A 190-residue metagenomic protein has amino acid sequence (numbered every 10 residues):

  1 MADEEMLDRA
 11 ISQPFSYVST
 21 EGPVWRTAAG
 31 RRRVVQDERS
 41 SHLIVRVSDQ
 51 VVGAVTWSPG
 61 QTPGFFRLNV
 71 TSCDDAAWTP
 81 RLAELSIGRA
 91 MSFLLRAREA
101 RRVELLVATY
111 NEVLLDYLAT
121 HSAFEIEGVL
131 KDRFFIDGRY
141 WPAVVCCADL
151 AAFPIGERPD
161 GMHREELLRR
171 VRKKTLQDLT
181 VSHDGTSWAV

Functional and structural regions predicted by a protein language model:
M1-W78, F93, A97-A100, F135-V190: GNAT-family acyltransferases
A28, T120-H121: Alpha-helical structural signal in soluble globular domains
W57, A83-E84, E104: Long, charge-rich C-terminal accessory regions
T79-R96, V113-D116: Conserved acetyl-CoA-binding loop-helix of GNAT-fold acetyltransferases
R96-R101, S122-E127: Structural alpha-beta junctions
V103-D116: Conserved beta-strand-loop-alpha-helix junction that forms the acyl-donor binding cleft
L106-V107, F124-W141: Conserved catalytic-core motifs of GNAT/GCN5-like acyltransferases
Y117-T120, C146: Conserved active-site tyrosine of GNAT-family acetyltransferases
